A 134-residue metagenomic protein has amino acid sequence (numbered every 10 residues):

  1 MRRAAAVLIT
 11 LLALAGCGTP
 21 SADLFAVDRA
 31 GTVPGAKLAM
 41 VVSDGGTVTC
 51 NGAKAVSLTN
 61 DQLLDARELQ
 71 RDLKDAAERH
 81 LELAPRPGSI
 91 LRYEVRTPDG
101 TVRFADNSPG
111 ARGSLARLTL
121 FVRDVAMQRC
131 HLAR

Functional and structural regions predicted by a protein language model:
M1-V7: Bacterial N-terminal signal peptides that target proteins for export
A13-G16: C-terminal motif of bacterial Sec signal peptides marking the signal peptidase cleavage site
G18-A30, A77-R134: Short, well-ordered, aromatic-rich surface patches in folded extracellular/luminal domains
D23-G45: Post-signal peptide N-terminal segment of mature Sec-exported envelope proteins
K37-L64: Post-signal-peptide N-terminal segment of Sec-exported extracytoplasmic proteins
V42, A66, Y93-V95: Residue-level detector of buried hydrophobic side-chain packing in well-ordered secondary-structure elements
K54-L83: Mature extracytoplasmic domains of secretory-pathway proteins
